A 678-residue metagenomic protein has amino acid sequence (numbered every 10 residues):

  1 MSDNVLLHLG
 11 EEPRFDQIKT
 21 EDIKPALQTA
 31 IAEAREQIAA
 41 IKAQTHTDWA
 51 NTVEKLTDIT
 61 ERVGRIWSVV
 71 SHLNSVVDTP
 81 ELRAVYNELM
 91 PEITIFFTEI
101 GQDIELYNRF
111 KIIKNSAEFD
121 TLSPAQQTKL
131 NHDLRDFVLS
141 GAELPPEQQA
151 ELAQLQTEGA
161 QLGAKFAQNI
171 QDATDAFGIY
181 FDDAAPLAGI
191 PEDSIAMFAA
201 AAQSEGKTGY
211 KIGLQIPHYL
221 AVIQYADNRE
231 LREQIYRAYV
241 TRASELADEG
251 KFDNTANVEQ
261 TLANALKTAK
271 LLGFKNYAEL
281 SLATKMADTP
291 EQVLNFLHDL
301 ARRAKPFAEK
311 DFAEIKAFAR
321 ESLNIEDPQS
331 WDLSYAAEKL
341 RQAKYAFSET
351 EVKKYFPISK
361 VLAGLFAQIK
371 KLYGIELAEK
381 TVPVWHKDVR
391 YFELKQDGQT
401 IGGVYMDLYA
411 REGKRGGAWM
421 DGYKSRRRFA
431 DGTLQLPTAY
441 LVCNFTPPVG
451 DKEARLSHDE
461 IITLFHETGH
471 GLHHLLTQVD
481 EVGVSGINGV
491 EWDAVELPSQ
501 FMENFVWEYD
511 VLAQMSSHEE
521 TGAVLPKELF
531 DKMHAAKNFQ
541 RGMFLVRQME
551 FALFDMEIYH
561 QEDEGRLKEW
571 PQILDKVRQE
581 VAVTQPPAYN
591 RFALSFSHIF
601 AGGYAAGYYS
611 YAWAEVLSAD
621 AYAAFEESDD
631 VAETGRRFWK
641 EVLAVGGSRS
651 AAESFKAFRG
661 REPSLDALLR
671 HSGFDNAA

Functional and structural regions predicted by a protein language model:
M1-D22, T29, A188-G189, M197 (+10 more regions): C-terminal, non-catalytic "cap/extension" segments appended to globular domains
M1-I190, F625: N-terminal helix-rich structural modules
L7-D22, V70-L89, I112-Q154, G213-A256 (+6 more regions): Short His/Asp/Glu-rich catalytic/ion-coordination signatures at enzyme active sites or charged loops
K42-V53, V76-P80, D248-K251, L280 (+2 more regions): Short, surface-exposed loop/turn segments at secondary-structure junctions
E61-H72, R135, R237, L333-R341 (+3 more regions): Short, hydrophobic/amphipathic alpha-helical patches that form generic packing surfaces within helical domains
K129, Q161, Q168, A173-G213 (+9 more regions): Active-site-proximal, well-structured secondary-structure segments within enzyme catalytic domains
T446-F465: Short pre-active-site segment immediately N-terminal to the catalytic Zn-binding motif
